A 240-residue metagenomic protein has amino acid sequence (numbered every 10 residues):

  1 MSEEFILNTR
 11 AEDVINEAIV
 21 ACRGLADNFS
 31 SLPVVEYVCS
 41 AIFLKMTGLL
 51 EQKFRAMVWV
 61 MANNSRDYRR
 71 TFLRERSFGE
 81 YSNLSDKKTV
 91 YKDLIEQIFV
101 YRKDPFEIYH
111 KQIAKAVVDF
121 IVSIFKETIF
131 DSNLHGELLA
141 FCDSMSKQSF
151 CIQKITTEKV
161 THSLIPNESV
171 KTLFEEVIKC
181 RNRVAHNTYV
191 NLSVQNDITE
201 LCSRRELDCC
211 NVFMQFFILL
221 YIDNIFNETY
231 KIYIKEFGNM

Functional and structural regions predicted by a protein language model:
M1-L44, G48, K53-S77: Charged alpha-helical initiation segments
S2-V20, G136-M240: Polyanionic, low-complexity intrinsically disordered segments
F43-M46, L50, F54-V58, K103 (+3 more regions): Generic hydrophobic secondary-structure signal
K45-M46, V58-H162: Helix-loop junctions and short alpha-helical segments
